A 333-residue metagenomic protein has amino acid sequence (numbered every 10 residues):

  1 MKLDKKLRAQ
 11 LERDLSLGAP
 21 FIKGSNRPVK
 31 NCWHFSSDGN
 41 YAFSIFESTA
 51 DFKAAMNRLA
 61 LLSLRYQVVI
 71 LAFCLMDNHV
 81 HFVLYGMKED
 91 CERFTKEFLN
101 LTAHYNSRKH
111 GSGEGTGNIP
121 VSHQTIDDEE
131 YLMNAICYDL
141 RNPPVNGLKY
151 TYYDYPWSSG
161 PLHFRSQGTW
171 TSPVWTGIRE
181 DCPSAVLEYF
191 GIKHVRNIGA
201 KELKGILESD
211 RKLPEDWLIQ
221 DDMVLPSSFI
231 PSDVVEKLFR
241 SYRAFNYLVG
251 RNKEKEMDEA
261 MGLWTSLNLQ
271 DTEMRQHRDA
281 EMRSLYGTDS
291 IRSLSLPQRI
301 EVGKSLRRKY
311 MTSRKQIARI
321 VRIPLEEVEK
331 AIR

Functional and structural regions predicted by a protein language model:
M1-A72, M87-R333: Short Pro-Cys-Gly-centered "Cys-loop" motif that presents a nucleophilic cysteine in a tight turn
H79-G86: Short beta-strand->loop micro-motif that forms the acidic, two-metal-ion catalytic signature in nucleotide-processing
